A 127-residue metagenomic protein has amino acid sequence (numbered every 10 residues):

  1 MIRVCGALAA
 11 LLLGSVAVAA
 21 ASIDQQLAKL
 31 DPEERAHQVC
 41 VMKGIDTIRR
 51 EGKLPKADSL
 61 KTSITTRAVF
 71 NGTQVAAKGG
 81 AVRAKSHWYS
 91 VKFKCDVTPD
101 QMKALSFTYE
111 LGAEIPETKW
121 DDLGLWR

Functional and structural regions predicted by a protein language model:
I2-A10: Sec-dependent signal peptide recognition, specifically the positively charged N-region followed immediately by
A10-L12, V97: Generic structural signal for beta-strand residues in well-ordered domains
G14-A17: N-terminal signal peptide c-region/cleavage motif recognized by signal peptidases
A19-R127: Mitochondrial intermembrane space
